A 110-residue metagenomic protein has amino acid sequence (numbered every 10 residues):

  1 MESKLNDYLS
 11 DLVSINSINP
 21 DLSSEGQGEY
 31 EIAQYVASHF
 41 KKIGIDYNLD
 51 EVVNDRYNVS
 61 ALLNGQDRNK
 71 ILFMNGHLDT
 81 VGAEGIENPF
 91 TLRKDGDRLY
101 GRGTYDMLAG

Functional and structural regions predicted by a protein language model:
M1-F73, H77-A83: N-terminal helical capping/dimerization or prosegment-like subdomains of hydrolases acting on amide or phosphate bonds
N69-G110: Active-site metal-coordination/substrate-binding segment of hydrolases, especially metallo-dependent peptidases
